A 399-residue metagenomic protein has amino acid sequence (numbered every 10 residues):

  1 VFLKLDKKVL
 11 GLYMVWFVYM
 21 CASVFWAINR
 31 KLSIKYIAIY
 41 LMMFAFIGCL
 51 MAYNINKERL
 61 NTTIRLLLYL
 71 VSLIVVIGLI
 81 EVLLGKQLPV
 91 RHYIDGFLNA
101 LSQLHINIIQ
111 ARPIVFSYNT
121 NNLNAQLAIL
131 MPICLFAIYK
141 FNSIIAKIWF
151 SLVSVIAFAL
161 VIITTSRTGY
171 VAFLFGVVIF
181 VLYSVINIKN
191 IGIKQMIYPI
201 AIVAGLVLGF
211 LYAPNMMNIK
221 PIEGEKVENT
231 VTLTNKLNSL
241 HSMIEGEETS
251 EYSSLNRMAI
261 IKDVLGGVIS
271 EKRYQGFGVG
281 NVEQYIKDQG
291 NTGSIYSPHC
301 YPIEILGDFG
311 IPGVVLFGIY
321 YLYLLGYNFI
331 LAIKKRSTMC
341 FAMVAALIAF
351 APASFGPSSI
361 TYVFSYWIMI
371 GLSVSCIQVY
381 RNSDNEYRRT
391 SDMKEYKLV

Functional and structural regions predicted by a protein language model:
V1-C21, I28, L32, I55-R65 (+3 more regions): Transmembrane signal-anchor hairpin modules in multi-pass inner-membrane enzymes, especially those that act on
F2-L3, M20, V24-L83, A137 (+1 more regions): Transmembrane alpha-helical segments and their membrane-water interfaces
G11-F17, W149-A157, C300, G326-G356: Loop-to-helix entry and N-terminal half of a specific, functionally important transmembrane alpha helix in multi-pass
F17-A22, N61-I109, V115-N187, Y327 (+1 more regions): Alpha-helical transmembrane segments of multi-pass inner-membrane proteins
V76, I80-K86, S184-E248, L265-S270: A membrane-periplasm/extracellular boundary helix in multi-pass inner-membrane enzymes that assemble envelope glycans
I109, I114, I244-F309: Long extracytoplasmic/lumenal interhelical loops at the membrane interface of multi-pass membrane proteins
I144, V178-N187, I286-Q289, D308-A349: Hydrophobic transmembrane alpha-helices and their immediate junctions
L174-V178, A342-A353, S358-V399: Transmembrane alpha-helices of multi-pass inner-membrane enzymes
